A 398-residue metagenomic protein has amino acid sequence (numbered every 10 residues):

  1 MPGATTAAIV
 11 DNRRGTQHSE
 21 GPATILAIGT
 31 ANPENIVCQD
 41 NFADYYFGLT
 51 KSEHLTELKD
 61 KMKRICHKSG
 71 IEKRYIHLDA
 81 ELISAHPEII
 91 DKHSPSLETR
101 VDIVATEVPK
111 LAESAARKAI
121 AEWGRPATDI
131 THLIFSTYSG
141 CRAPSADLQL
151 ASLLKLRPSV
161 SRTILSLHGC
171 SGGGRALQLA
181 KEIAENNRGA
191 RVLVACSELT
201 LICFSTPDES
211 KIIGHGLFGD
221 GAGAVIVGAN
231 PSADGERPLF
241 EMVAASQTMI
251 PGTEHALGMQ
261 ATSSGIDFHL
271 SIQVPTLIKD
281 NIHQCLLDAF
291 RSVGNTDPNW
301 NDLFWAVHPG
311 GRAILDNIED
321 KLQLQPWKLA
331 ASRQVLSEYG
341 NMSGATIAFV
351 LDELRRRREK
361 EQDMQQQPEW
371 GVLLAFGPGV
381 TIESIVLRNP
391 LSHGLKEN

Functional and structural regions predicted by a protein language model:
P2-I103, T200, F204-D288, F376 (+2 more regions): Condensing-enzyme catalytic core mediating Claisen C-C bond formation in acyl metabolism
P2-T16, E113, I120, S139-G140 (+6 more regions): Claisen-condensing/thiolase-fold acyl-transfer catalytic domains that form or cleave C-C bonds in fatty acid
E20-A23, A127-T131, P158-S161, N187-V192 (+6 more regions): Short coil/turn connectors at secondary-structure junctions
A27-G29, S136, S166, R191-E198 (+2 more regions): Short beta-strand segments
K63-L156, L167, T296-L315: Conserved beta-ketoacyl condensing-enzyme motif
S96-V104, F135, R162-S166, S210-I212 (+2 more regions): A short glycine/serine-rich beta->alpha loop
C141-L156, V194-F204, E254-M259, L315-L329: Acidic-glycine-rich active-site phosphate/pyrophosphate-binding loop
